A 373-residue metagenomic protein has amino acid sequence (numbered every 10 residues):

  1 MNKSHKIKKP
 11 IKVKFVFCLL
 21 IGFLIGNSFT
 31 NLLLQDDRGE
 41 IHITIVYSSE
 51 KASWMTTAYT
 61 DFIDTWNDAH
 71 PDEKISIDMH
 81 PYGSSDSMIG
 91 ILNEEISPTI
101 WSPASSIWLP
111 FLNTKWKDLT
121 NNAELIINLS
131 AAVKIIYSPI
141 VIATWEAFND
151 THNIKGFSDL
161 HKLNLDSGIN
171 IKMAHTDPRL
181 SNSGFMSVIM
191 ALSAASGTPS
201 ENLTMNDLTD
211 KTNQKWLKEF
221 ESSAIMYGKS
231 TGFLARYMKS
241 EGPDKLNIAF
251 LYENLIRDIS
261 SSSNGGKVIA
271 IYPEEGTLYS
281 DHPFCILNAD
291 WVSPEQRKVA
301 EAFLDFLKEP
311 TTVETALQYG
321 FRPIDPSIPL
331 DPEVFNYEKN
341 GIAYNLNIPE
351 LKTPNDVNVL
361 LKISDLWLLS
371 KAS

Functional and structural regions predicted by a protein language model:
N2-F17, R38, A289-S373: Extracellular/periplasmic juxtamembrane helices and adjacent flexible linkers that interface with membrane partners
K6-V16, L34-L180: N-terminal segment of the mature folded domain
K14-T30: Hydrophobic membrane-insertion alpha-helices, especially the h-region of bacterial N-terminal signal peptides
A52-T56, R179-G197, N202-N206, D210: Bilobed "Venus flytrap"/periplasmic-binding protein-like clamshell domains and structurally analogous long
A52-Y59, I63, S85-M88, S106-L109 (+11 more regions): Extracytoplasmic/secreted envelope proteins and their assembly/folding machinery, especially bacterial periplasmic
E124-S130, K134-I142, K211-A224, G228 (+2 more regions): Periplasmic-binding protein-like
A147-K155, L180, S193-N202, D290-V299: Short helix-loop capping/hinge motifs at secondary-structure junctions, enriched in acidic/polar residues
S193-Y272: Ligand-binding pocket segment of bilobal, Venus flytrap-like solute-binding proteins
